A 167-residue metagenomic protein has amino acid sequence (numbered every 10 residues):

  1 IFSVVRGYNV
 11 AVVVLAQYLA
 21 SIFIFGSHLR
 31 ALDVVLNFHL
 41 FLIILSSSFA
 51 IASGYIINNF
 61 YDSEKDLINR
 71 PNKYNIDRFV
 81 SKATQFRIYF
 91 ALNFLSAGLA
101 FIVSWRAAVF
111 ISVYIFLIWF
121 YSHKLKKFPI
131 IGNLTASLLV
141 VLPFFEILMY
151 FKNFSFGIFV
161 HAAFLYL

Functional and structural regions predicted by a protein language model:
I1-L167: Multi-pass alpha-helical membrane architecture of UbiA-family and related isoprenoid/lipid prenyltransferases
